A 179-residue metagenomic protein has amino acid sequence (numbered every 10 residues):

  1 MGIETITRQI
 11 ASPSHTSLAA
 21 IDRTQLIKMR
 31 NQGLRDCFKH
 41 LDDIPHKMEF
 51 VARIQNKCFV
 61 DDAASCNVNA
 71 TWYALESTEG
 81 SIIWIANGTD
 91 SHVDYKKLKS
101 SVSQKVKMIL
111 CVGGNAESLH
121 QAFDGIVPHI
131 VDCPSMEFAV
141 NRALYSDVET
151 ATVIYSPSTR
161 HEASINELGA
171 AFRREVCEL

Functional and structural regions predicted by a protein language model:
G2-P13, A19-N31, D36-L179: ATP-dependent carboxylate-amine ligase
